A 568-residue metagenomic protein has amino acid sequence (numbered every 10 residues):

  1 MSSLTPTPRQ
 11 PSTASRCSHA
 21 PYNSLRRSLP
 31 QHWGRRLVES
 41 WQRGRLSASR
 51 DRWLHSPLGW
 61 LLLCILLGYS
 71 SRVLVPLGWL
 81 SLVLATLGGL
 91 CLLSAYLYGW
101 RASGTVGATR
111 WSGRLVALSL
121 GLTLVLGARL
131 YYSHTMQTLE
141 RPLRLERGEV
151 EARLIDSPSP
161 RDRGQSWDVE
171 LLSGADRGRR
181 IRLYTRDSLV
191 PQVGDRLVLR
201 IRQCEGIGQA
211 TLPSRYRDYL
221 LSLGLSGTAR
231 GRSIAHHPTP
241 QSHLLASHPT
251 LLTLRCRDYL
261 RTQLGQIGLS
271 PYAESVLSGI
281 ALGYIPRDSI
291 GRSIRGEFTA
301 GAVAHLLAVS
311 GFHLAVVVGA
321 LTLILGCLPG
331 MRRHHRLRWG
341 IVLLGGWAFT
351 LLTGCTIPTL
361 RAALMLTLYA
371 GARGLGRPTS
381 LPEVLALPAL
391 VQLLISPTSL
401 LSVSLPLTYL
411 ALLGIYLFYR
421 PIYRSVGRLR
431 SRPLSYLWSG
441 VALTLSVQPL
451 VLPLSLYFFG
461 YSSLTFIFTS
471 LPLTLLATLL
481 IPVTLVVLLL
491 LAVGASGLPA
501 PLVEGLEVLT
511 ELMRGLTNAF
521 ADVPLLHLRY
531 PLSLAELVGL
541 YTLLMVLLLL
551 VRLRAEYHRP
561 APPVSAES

Functional and structural regions predicted by a protein language model:
S2-R9, T13-R52, G107, W111 (+1 more regions): Membrane-interface helix/helix-cap signal primarily in integral membrane proteins
S3-L4, C17, Y22-P30, R50-L61 (+3 more regions): C-terminal regulatory/interaction regions
W60, W100, A229, I290-F466 (+1 more regions): Hydrophobic alpha-helical transmembrane segments in multi-pass membrane proteins
G68, A152, I201, I280 (+6 more regions): Divalent metal-coordination and catalytic microenvironments
L80-L90, L407-T408, S470-L476, A535-V538: Alpha-helical transmembrane segments of polytopic membrane proteins
S81-V116: Cytosolic-side transmembrane helix boundary signature
T109-L120, L364, L381-A386: Cytoplasmic-side transmembrane-helix entry/capping segments in multi-pass membrane proteins
L413-L525: Alpha-helical transmembrane segments of multi-pass integral membrane proteins
